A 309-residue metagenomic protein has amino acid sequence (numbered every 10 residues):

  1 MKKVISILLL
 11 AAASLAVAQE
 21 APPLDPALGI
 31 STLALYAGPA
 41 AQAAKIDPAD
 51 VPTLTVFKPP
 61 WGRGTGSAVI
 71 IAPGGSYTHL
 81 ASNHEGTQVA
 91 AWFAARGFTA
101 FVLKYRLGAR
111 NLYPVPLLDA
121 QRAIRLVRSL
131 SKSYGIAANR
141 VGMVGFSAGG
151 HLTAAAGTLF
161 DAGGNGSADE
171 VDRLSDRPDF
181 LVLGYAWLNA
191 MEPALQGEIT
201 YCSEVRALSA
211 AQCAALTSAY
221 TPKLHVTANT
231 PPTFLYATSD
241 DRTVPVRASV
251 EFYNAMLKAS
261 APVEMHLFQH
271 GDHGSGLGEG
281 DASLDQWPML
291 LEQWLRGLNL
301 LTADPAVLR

Functional and structural regions predicted by a protein language model:
E20-R63: N-terminal cap/lid segment of alpha/beta-hydrolase-fold proteins
G38, E170, A186-H225, P231: Mobile cap/lid helix-loop segments that gate and shape the active-site cleft of serine hydrolases
F57, Y236, V246, V250-R309: C-terminal catalytic histidine-bearing segment of alpha/beta-hydrolase fold enzymes
T65-G74: Short beta-strand element of the alpha/beta-hydrolase
P73-T78, S239: Active-site glycine-rich loops that stabilize anionic/oxyanionic intermediates across multiple enzyme folds
A81-N83, Q88, L103-A138, D281-L284: Catalytic nucleophile-loop/oxyanion-hole region of alpha/beta-hydrolase and closely related hydrolase-like folds
R122-G197, T217: Primarily recognizes the serine-hydrolase "nucleophile elbow" in alpha/beta-hydrolase and SGNH/GDSL folds
F234-A237, D241: Short beta-strand/loop motif that positions the catalytic acidic residue of the alpha/beta-hydrolase fold
